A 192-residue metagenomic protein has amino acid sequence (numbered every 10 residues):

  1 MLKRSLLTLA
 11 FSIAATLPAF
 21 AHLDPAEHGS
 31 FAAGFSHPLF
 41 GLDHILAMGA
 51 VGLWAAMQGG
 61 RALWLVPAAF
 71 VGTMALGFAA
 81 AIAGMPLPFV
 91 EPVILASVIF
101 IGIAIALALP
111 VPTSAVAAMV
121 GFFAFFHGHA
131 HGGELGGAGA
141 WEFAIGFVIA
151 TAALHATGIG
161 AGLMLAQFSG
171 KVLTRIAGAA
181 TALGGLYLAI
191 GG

Functional and structural regions predicted by a protein language model:
L2-G192: Membrane metalloprotein/metal-transporter helix-bundle signature
